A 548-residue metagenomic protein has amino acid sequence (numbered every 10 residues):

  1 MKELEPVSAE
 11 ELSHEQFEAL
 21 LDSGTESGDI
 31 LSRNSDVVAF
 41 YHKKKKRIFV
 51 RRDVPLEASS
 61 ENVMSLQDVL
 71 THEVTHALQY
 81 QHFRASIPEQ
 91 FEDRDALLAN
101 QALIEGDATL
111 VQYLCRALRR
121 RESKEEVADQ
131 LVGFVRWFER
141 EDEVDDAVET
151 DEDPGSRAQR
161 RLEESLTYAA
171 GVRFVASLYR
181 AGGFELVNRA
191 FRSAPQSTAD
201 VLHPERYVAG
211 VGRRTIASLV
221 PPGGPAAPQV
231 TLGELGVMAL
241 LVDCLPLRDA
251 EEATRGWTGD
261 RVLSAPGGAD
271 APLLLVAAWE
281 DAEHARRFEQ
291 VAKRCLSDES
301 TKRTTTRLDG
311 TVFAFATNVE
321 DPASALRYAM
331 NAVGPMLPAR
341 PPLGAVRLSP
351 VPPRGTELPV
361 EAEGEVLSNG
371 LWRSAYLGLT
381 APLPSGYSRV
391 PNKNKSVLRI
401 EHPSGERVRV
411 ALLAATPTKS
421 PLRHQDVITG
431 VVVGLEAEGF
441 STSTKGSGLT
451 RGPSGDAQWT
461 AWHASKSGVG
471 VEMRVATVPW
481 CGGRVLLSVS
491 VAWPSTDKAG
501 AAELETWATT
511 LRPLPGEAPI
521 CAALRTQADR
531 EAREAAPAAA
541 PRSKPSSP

Functional and structural regions predicted by a protein language model:
M1-A9, V50, D270-E283, I400-G430 (+3 more regions): A short acidic-to-branched-hydrophobic micro-motif
E10-K43, G224-P272, F288-V291, A457-W459 (+1 more regions): Short, compositionally biased low-complexity segments enriched in polar/charged residues
V50-T71, A96-N100: Short pre-active-site segment immediately N-terminal to the catalytic Zn-binding motif
Y80-S86, Q90-E143, L514: Post-HExxH zinc-binding segment in Zn-dependent metallohydrolases
D146-A269, V276, R484, E517: Pan-zinc metallopeptidase signature
R248-G267, R373-G430, H463-V469: Secretory pathway targeting signatures of secreted, lumenal, and periplasmic proteins
E299-S300, A316-G364, Y387-R389, G483-K544 (+1 more regions): Surface-exposed amphipathic alpha-helical segments
A375, T429-G482, D529-A536: Signature of long, low-cysteine stretches enriched in small and polar/charged residues
